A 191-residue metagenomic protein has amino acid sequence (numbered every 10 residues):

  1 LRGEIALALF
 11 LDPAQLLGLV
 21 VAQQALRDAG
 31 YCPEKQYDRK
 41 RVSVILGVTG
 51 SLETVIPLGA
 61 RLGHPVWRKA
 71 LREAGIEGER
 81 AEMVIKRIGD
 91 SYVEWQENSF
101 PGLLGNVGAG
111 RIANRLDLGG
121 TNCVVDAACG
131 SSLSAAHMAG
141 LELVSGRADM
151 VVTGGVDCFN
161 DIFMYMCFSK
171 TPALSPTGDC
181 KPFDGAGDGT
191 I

Functional and structural regions predicted by a protein language model:
L1-G185: Cys-dependent condensing catalytic cores that perform Claisen condensation/acyl-transfer in fatty-acid/polyketide
T190-I191: A short, structured beta-strand-centered segment in the mid-to-C-terminal lobe of catalytic cores from group-transfer
